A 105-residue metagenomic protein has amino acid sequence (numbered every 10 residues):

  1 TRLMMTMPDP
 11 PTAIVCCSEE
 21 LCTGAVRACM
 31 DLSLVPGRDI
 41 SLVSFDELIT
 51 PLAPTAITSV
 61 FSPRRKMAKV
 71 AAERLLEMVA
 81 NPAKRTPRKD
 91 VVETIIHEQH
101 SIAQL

Functional and structural regions predicted by a protein language model:
R2-L105: Flexible loop/turn connectors
